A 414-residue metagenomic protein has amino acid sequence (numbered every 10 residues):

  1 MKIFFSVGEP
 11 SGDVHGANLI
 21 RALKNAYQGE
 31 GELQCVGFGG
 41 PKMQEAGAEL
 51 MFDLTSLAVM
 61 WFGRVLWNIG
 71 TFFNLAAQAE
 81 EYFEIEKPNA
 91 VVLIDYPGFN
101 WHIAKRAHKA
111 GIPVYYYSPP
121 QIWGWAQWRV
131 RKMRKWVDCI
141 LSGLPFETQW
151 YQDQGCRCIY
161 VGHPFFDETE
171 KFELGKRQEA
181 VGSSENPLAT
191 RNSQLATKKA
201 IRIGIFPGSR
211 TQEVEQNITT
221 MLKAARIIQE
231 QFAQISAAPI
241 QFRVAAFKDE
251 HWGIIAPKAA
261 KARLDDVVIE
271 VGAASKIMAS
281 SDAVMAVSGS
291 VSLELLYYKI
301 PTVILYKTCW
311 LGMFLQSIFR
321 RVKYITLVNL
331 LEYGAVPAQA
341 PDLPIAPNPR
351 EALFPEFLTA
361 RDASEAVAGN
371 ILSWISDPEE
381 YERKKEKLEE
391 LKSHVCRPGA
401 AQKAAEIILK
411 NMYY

Functional and structural regions predicted by a protein language model:
M1-Y414: Nucleotide-activated sugar donor-binding and catalytic core shared by glycosyltransferases and related lipid-linked
